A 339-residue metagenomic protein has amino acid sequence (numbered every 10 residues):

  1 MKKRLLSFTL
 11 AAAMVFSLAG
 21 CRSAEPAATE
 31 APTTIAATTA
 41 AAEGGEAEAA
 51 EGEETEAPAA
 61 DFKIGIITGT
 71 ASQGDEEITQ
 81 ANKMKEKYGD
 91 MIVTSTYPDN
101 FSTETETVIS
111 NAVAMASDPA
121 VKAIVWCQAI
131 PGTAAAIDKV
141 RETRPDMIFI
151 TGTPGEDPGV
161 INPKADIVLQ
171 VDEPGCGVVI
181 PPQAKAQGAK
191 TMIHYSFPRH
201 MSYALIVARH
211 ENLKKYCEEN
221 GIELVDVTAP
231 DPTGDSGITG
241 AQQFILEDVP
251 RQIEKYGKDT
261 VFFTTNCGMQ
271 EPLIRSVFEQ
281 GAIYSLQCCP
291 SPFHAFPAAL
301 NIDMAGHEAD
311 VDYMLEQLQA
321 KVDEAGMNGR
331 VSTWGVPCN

Functional and structural regions predicted by a protein language model:
A19-T29: Bacterial lipoprotein signal-peptidase II cleavage site
P58-M84, Y88, V93-S110, V125-P131 (+1 more regions): Extracytoplasmic "Venus flytrap"
G65-T68, A120-I130, M147-G152, I193-H194 (+2 more regions): Periplasmic-binding protein-like
A81, E173-D226: An alpha-beta-alpha
T105-K122, K139, G240-K258: Short, well-structured alpha-helical segments in soluble
V140-E173: Flexible loop/hinge segments that line or gate small-molecule binding clefts
I167-I193, F244-E247, M314-Q317, P337-N339: Hydrophobic alpha-helical segments within soluble ligand-binding/sensing domains
C217-L224, E271-N339: Extracellular/periplasmic periplasmic-binding protein-like sensory domains
